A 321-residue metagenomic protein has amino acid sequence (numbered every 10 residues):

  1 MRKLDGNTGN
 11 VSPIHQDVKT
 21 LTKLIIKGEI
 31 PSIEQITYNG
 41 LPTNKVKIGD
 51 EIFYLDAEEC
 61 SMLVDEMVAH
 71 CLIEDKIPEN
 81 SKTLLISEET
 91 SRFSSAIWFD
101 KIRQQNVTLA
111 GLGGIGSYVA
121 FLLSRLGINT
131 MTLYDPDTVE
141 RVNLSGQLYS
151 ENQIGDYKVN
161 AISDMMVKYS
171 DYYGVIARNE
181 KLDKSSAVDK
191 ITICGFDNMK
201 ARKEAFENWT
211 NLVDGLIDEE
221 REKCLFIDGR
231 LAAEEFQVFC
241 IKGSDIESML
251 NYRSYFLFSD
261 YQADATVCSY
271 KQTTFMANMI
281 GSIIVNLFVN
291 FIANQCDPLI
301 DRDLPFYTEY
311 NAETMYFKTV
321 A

Functional and structural regions predicted by a protein language model:
R2-E29, I33-G40, D56-P78, A187-A321: Glycine-rich phosphate/adenylate-binding loop
L4, V46, A57-T108: N-terminal charged helix/coil linker that caps or initiates catalytic domains
Q105-S124, D135: Glycine-rich adenosine-cofactor-binding loop
A110, Y118, I154-Y157, A161 (+2 more regions): Conserved active-site and cofactor/substrate-binding residues in soluble primary-metabolism enzymes
R125-T130: Conserved S-adenosyl-L-methionine
L133-S170: Glycine-rich phosphate-binding loop and adjoining beta1-alpha1-beta2 segment of Rossmann-like nucleotide-binding folds
Y157-D189, F196-K200: A structured beta-alpha segment of the ubiquitous adenosine-cofactor-binding alpha/beta core
